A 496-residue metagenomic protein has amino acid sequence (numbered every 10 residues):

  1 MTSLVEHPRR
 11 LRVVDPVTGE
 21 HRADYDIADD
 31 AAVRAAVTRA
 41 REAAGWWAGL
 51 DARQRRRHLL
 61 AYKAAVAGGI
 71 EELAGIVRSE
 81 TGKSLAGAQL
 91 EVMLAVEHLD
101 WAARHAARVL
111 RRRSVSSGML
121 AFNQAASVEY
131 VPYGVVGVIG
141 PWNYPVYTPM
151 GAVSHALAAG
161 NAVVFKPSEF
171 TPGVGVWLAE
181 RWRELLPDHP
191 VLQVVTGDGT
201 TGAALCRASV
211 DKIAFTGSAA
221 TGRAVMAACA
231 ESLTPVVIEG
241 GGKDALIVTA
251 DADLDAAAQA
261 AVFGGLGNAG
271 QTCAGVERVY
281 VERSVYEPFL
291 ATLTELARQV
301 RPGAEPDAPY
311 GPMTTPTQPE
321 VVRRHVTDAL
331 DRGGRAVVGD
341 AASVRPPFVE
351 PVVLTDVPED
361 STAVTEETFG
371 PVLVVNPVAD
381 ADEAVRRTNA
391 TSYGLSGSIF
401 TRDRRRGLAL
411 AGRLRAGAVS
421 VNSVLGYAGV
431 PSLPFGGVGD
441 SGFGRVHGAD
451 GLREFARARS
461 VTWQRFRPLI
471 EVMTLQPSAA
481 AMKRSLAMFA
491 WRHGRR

Functional and structural regions predicted by a protein language model:
M1-Q124: N-terminal Rossmann-like NAD(P)+-binding subdomain of aldehyde/semialdehyde dehydrogenases
P8-L11, V276, L395: Short loop/turn microsegments at loop-to-beta-strand junctions
T18-D24, F348-R496: Conserved C-terminal structural/oligomerization subdomain of aldehyde/semialdehyde dehydrogenase
G19, R55, V77, L99 (+9 more regions): Residue-level signal for inorganic ion chemistry
R22, A220-P358, V421, S478 (+2 more regions): ALDH superfamily catalytic-core signature
A23-A28, A43-G49, V138, L246-V248 (+5 more regions): Short, well-ordered beta-strand elements within core beta-sheets of diverse protein domains
A44, A48, K63-V66, I70 (+17 more regions): Structural signal for hydrophobic packing residues in well-ordered secondary-structure cores of soluble enzyme domains
V115-A256, V378: Rossmann-like NAD(P) dinucleotide-binding subdomain of oxidoreductase/dehydrogenase enzymes
